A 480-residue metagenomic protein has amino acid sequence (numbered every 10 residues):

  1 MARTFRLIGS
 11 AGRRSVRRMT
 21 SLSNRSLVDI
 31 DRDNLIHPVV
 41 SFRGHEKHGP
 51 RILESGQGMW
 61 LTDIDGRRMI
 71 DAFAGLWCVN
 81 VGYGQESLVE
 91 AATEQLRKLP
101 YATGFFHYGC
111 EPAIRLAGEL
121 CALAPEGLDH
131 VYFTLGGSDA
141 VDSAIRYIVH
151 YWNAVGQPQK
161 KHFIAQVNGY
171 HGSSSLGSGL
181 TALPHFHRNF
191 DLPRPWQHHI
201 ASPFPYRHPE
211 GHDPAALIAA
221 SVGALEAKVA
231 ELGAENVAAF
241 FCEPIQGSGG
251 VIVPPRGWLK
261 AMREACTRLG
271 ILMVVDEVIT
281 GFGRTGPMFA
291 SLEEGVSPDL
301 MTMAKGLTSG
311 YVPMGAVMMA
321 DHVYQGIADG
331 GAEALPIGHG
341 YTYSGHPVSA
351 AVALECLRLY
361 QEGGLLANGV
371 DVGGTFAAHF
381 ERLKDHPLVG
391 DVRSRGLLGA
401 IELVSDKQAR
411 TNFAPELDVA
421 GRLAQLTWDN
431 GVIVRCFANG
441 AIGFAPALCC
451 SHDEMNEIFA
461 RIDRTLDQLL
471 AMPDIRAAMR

Functional and structural regions predicted by a protein language model:
M1-M19: N-terminal mitochondrial targeting presequence
M19-R480: Conserved N-terminal phosphate-binding loop of PLP-dependent enzymes in the Aspartate aminotransferase
